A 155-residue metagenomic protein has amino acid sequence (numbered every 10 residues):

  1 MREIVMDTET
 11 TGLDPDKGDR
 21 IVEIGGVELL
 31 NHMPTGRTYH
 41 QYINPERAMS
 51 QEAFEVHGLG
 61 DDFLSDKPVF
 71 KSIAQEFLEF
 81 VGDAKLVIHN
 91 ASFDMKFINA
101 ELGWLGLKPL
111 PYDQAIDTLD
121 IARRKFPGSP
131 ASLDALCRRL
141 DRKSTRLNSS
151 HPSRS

Functional and structural regions predicted by a protein language model:
M1-D113, F126-S144: Conserved non-catalytic scaffold segment of RNase H-like nuclease domains
T10-G12, D120, H151: Short, glycine/acidic-enriched loop or turn micro-motifs at the edges of active sites
H89-S92, D120, S149: Conserved residues at beta->alpha junctions
Y112-A122: A short, structured active-site edge motif that brings together acidic residues
D117, C137, H151: Functionally engaged cysteine thiol sites
L147-S155: Single conserved hydrophobic/aromatic residue that forms the stacking wall/gate of nucleotide- or nucleobase-binding
